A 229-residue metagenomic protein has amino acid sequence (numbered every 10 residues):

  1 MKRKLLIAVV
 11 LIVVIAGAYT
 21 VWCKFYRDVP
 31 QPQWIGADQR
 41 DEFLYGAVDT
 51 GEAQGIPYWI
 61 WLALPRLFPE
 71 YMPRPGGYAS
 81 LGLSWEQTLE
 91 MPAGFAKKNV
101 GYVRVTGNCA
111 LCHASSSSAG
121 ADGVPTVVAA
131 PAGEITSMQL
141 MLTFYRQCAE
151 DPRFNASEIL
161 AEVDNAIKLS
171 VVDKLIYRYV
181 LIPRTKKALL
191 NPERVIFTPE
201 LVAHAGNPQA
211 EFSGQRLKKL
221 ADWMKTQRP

Functional and structural regions predicted by a protein language model:
M1-I15, Y19-W22: N-terminal Sec-pathway targeting helices
K4-L5, V10, F43, A63-R66 (+1 more regions): Acidic/proline-rich low-complexity IDRs
Y19-G101, R216-R228: Extracytoplasmic c-type cytochrome modules immediately beyond a signal peptide or single-pass transmembrane anchor
M72-P229: Extracytoplasmic redox metalloprotein regions
